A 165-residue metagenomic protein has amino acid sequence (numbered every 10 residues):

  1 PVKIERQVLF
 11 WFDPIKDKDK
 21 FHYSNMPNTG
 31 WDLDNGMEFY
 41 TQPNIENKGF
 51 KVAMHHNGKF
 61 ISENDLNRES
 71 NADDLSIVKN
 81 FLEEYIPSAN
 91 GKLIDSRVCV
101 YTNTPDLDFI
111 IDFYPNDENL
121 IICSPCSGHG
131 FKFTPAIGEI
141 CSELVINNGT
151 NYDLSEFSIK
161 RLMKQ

Functional and structural regions predicted by a protein language model:
P1-N119: Active-site substrate-recognition segment that forms the wall of the catalytic cavity or substrate channel
N80-Q165: C-terminal catalytic lobe of FAD-dependent flavoproteins
